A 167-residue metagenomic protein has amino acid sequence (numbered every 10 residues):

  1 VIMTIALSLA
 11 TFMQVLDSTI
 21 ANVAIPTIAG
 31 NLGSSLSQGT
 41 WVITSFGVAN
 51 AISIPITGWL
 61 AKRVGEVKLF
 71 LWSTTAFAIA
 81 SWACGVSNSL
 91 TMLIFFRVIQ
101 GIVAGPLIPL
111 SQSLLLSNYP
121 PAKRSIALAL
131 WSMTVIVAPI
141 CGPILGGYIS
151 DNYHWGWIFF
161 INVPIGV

Functional and structural regions predicted by a protein language model:
V1, L9, I52-P55, W82: Transmembrane helical cores of multi-pass ion-transport proteins
V1-L16, G30: Cytosolic juxtamembrane N-terminal segment immediately preceding the first transmembrane helix of multi-pass
Q14, A21, F46, N50-S53 (+1 more regions): Discrete transmembrane alpha-helix packing/kink hotspots characteristic of Major Facilitator Superfamily-like secondary
Q14, Q38-T40, Q100, Q112: Glutamine-centric residue-chemistry signal
V15, G47, G101-G105: Residue-level hotspots within the lipid-embedded alpha helices of multi-pass solute transporters
I20-I25, S111: Hydrophobic/aromatic end-of-helix segments at the C-terminal termini of transmembrane alpha-helices
A24-S53, S89-F95: Extracellular/periplasmic helix-loop-helix junction of adjacent transmembrane segments in MFS-like secondary
I54-V167: Helix-loop-helix hairpins in multi-pass membrane proteins, especially solute transporters
